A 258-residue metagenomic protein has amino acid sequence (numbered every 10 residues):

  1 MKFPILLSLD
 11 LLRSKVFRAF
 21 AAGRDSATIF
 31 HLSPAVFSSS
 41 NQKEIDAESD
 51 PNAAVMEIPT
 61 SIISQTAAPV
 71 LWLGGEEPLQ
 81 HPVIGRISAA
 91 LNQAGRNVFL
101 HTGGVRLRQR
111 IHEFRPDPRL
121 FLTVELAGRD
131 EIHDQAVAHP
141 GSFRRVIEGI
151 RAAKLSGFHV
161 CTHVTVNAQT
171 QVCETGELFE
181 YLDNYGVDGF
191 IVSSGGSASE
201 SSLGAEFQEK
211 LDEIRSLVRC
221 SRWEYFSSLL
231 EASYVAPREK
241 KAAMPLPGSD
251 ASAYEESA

Functional and structural regions predicted by a protein language model:
M1-A27, H31, A242-A258: Radical SAM enzyme core and accessory elements
L11, R18-E57, Q65: Canonical Radical SAM [4Fe-4S] cluster-binding loop centered on the CxxxCxxC motif and its immediate flanking residues
S38-S40, L126-G128, S194: Short, small-residue-rich loop/turn micro-motifs
E48-P59, E76-P118, L126-I132, H139-R145 (+2 more regions): Canonical radical SAM enzyme core domain
I62, I87, L91, I150-A153 (+1 more regions): Hydrophobic positions in alpha-helices of CheY-like receiver
A67-A68, N97, R119, V187: A structural motif
P69-E77, T123: Active-site groove signature of glycoside hydrolases
P118, T123-E125, Q135, H139-Y254: Radical SAM enzyme [4Fe-4S]-AdoMet core and its adjacent flexible, acidic and glycine-rich loops/tails across
